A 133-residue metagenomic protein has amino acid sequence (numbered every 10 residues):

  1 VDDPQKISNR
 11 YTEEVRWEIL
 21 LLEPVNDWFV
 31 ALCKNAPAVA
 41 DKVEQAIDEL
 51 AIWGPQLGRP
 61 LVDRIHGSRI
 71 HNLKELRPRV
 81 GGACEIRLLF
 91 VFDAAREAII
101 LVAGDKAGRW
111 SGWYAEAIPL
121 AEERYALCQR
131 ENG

Functional and structural regions predicted by a protein language model:
V1-E85, A94-A98, D105-G133: Basic, Lys/Arg-enriched alpha-helical interface segments
F90, L101: Conserved catalytic cores of phosphodiester-cleaving nucleases, focusing on short active-site segments
